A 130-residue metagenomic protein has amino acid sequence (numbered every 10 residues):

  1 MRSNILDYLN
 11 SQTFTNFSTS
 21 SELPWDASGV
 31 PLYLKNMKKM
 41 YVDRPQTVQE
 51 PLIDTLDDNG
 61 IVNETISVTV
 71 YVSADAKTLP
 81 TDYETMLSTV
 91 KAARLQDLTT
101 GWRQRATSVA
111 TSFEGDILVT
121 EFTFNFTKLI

Functional and structural regions predicted by a protein language model:
M1-L56, T78-S88, E114: Small/polar-rich, solvent-exposed N-terminal microdomains that initiate assembly or binding
N16, K38, R44, T85-I130: Acidic-leaning, charged glycine-interspersed low-complexity segments
V48-P51, I66, A106, T123: Compositionally biased, intrinsically disordered low-complexity segments enriched in polar/proline residues
D58-A76, I117-K128: Oligomerization/assembly interface segments of phage tail-like spikes and tubes
T69, A74, T78, M86 (+1 more regions): Well-ordered, non-transmembrane segments within structured domains
